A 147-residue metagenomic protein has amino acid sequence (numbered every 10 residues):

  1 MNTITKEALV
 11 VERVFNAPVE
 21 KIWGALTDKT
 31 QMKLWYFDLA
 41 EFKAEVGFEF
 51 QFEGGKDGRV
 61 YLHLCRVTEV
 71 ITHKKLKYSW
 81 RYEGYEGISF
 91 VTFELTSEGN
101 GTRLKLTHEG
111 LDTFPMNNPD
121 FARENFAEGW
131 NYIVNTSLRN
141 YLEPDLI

Functional and structural regions predicted by a protein language model:
M1-E41: Hydrophobic ligand-binding cavity/cleft-lining segments
I4, G110-I147: A conserved amphipathic terminal alpha-helix motif
V10-N16, K43, Q51, R66 (+1 more regions): Generic structural detector for well-ordered beta-strands
I22, M32, F50, V67 (+4 more regions): Hydrophobic pocket/interface hotspot
L39-F50, R59: A solvent-exposed, acidic/Ser-Thr-rich amphipathic alpha-helical stretch
E41, G58-R103, E109-D112: Hydrophobic-ligand binding "helix-grip"
E49-E53, T107-L111: Generic short beta-strand segments
